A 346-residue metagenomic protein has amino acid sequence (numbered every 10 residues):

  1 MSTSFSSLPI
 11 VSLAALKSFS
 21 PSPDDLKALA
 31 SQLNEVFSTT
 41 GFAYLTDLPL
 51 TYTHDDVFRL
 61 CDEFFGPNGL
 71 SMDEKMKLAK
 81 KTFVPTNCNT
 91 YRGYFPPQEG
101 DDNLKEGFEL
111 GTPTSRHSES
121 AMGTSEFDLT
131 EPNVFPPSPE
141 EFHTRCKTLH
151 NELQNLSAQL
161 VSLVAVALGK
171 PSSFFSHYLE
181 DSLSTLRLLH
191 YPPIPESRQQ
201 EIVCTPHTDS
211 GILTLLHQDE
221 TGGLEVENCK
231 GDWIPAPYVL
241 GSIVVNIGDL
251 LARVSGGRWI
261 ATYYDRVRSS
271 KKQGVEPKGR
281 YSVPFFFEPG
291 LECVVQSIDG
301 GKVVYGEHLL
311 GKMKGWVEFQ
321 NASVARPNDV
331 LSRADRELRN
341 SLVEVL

Functional and structural regions predicted by a protein language model:
M1-L346: Peripheral, non-catalytic segments flanking oxidoreductase cores
